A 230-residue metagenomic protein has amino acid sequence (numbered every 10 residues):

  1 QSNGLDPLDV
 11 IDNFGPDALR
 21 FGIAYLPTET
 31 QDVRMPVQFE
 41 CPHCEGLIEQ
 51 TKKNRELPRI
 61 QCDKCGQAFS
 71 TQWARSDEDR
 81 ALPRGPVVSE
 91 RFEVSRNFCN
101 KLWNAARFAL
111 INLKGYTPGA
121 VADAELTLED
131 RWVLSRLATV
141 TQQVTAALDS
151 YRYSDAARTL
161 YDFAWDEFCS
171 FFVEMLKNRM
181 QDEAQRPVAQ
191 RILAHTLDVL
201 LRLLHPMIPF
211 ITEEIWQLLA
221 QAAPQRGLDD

Functional and structural regions predicted by a protein language model:
Q1-N3: Active-site and channel-lining beta-strand-loop segments that bind or position nucleotide-derived/phosphorylated
L5, F14, R55-L57: Short, solvent-exposed loop/turn segments at the edges of secondary structure
D9-P42, I60-G66, S70, A74-D230: Helix-rich, typically C-terminal accessory recognition domains appended to large enzymatic cores
R34-V37, Q50-E56: Short, flexible, mixed-charge glycine/proline-rich loop motifs that serve as phosphate/nucleic-acid-contacting
G46: ATP-dependent adenylate-handling active sites, centered on carboxylate activation for C-N bond formation
